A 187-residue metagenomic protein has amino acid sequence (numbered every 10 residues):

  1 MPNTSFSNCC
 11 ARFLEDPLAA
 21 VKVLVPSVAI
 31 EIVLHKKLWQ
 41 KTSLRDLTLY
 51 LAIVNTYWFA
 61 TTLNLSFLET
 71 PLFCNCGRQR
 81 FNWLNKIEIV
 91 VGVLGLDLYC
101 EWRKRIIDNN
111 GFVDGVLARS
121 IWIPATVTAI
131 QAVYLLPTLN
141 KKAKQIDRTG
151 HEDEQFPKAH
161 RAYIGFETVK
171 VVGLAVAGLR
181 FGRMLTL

Functional and structural regions predicted by a protein language model:
P2-L18, K22-V113, G150-D153: Interfacial loop at the N-terminal end of multi-pass membrane proteins
Y50, V54-Y57, I87, S120-I123 (+2 more regions): Physicochemical signature of membrane-embedded alpha-helices that form the seven-helix bundle of GPCRs, emphasizing
T70, T128-I146: Inner-leaflet juxtamembrane helices
I106-I107, L139-D147, L185-T186: Membrane-interfacial segments
F112-Y134: Short alpha-helical packing/oligomerization segments
K141-H160: Acidic interhelical loop/turn segments
Q155-L179: Preference for long, well-ordered alpha-helical segments
A177-L187: Juxtamembrane boundary at the C-terminal end of a transmembrane helix
